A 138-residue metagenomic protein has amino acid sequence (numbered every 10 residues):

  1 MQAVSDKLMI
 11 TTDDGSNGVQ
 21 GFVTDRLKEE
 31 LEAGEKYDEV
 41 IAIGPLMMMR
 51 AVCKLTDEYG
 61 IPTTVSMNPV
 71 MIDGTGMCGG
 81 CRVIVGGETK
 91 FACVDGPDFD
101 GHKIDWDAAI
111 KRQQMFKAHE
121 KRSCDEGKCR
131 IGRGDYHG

Functional and structural regions predicted by a protein language model:
M1-G138: Reductase modules of NAD(P)H-dependent flavoproteins
